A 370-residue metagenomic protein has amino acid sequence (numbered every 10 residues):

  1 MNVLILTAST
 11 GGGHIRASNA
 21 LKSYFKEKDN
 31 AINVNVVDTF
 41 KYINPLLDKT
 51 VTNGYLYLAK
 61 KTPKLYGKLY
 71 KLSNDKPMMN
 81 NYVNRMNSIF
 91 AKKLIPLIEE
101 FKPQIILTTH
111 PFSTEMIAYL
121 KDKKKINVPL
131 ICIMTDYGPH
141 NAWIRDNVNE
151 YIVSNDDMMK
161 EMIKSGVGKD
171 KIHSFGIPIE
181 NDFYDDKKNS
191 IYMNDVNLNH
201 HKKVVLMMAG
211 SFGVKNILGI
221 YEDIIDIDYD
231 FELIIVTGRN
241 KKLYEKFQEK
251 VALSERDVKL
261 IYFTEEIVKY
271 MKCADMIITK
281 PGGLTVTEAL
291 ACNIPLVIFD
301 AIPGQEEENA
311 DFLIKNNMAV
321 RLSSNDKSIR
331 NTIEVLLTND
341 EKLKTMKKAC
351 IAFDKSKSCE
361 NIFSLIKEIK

Functional and structural regions predicted by a protein language model:
A20, Y24-I95: Conserved N-terminal ligand/cofactor-binding loop architecture of enzyme catalytic domains
K68-G166, K171: Active-site and donor-binding regions of nucleotide-sugar-utilizing enzymes
N149-V204, M208-S211: A nucleotide-sugar donor-handling region in carbohydrate enzymes
L198-C273: Donor-nucleotide binding loops and adjacent catalytic segments primarily of GT-B fold Leloir glycosyltransferases
K272-G282: Acidic donor-binding loop of glycosyltransferase active sites
K315-V320, N325-E341: C-terminal "capping" alpha-helix adjacent to the active site of nucleotide-linked donor transferases in cell-envelope
K342-S356: A short, well-ordered alpha-helix in the C-terminal region of glycosyltransferases
S356-K370: C-terminal alpha-helical cap of glycosyltransferases
